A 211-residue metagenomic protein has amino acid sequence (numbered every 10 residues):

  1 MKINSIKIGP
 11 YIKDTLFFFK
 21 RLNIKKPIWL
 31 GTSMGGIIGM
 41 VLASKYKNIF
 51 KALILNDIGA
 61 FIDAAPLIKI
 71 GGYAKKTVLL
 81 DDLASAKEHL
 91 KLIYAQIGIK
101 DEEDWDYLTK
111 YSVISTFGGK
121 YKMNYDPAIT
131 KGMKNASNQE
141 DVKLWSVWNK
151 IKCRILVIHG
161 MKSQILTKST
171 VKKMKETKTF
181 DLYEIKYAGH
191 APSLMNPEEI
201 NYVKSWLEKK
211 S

Functional and structural regions predicted by a protein language model:
M1-L30, N201-S205: Active-site loop/oxyanion-hole signature of alpha/beta-hydrolase fold enzymes
M1-S5, A64-L67, K168, M195: Conserved catalytic-core motifs of eukaryotic protein kinase domains, centered on the activation segment
L22-P66: Conserved hydrolase catalytic core segment
I58-S85: A catalytic-pocket lid/entrance helix-loop region that shapes and gates access to the active site across common
E88-C153: Alpha/beta-hydrolase
K150-A188: Conserved loop-alpha-helix segment in the C-terminal half of the alpha/beta-hydrolase fold that carries the catalytic
A188-E198: Catalytic histidine-centered segment of alpha/beta-hydrolase-like enzymes
